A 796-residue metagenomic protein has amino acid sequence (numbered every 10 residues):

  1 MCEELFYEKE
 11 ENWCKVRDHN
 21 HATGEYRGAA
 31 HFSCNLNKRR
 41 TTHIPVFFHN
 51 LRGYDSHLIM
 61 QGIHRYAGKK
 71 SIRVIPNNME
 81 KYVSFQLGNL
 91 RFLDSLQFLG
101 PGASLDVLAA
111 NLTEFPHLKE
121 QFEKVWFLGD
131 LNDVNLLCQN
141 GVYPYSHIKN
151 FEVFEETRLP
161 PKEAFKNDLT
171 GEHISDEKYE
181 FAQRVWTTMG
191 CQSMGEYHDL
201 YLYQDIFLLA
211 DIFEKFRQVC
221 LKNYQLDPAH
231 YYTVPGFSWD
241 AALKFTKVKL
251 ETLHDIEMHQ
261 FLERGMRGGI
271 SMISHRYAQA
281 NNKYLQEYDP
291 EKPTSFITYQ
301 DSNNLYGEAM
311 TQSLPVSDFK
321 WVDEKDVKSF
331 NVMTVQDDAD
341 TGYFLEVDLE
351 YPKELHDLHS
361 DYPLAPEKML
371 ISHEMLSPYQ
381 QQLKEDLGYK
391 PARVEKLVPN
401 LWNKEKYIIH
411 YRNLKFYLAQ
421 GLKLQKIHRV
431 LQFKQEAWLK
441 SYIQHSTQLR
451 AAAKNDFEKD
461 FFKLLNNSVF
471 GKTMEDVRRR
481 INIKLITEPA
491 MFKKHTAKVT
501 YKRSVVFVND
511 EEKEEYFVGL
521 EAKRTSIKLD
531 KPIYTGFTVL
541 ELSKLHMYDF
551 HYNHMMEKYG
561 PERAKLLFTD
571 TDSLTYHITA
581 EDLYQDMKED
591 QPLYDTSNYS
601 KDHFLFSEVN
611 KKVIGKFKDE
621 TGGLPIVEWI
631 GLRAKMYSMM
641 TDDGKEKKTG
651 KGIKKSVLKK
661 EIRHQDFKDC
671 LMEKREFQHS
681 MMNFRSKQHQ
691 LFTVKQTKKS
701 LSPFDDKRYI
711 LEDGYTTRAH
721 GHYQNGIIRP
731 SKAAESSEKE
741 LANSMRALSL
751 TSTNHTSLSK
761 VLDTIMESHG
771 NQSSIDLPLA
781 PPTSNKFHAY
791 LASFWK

Functional and structural regions predicted by a protein language model:
M1-G770, D776-P778, P782-W795: Conserved acidic
